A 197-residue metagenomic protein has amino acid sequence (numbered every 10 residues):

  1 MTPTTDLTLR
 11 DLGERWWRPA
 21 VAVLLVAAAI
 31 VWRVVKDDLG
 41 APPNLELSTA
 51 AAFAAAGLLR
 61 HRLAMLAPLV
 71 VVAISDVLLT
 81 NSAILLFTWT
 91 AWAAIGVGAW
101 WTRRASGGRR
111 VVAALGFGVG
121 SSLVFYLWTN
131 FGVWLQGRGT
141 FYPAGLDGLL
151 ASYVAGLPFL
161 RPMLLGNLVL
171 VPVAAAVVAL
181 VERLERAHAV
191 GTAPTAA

Functional and structural regions predicted by a protein language model:
M1-W17, E182-A197: Membrane-interfacial, low-structure loops and terminal tails that flank and connect transmembrane helices in multi-pass
T2-L58, L63-V70: Hydrophobic transmembrane alpha-helices
R10-G13, T102-A113: Membrane-interface helix-boundary motifs at transmembrane edges
P19-L24, R62-L66, L86-T90, V112-V119 (+1 more regions): Hydrophobic alpha-helical transmembrane segments
V26-V35, L69-N81, V119-F131: Aromatic-anchored segments of alpha-helical transmembrane domains
V31, V35, A55-R60, G98-S106 (+1 more regions): Structural signal for the C-terminal ends of transmembrane alpha-helices and the immediately following loop
R33-L45, V70-A105: Interfacial aromatic-anchored transmembrane helix boundaries in multi-pass membrane proteins
R110-V190: Membrane-embedded alpha-helical hairpins and interfacial helices in multi-pass inner-membrane proteins
